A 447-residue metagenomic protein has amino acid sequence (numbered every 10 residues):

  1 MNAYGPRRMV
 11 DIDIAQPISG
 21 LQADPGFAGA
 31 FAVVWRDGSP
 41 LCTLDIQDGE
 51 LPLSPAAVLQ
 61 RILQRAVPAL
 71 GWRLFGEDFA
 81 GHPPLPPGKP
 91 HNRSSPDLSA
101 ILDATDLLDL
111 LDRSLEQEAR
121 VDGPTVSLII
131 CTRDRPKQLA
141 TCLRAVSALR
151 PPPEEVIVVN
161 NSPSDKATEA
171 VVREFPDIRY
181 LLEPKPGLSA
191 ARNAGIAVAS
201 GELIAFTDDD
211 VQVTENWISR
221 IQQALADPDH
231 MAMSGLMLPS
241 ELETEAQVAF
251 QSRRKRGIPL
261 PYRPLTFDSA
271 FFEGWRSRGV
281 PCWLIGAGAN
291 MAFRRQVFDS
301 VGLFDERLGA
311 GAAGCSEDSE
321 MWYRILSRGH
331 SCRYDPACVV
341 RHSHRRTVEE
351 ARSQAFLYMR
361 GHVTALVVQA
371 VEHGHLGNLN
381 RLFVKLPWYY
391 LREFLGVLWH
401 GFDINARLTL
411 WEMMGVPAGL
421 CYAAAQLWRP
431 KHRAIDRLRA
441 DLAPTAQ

Functional and structural regions predicted by a protein language model:
N2-R7, I12, Q16-F27, V33-D37 (+3 more regions): N-proximal low-complexity "stem/linker" segments adjacent to membrane-targeting elements
A28, N216-P259: Conserved donor NDP-sugar-binding/catalytic core segment of glycosyltransferases
L143-L182: Acidic donor-binding segment of Leloir-type glycosyltransferases
A167-E169, E183-A199: Glycine-rich, basic loop-to-helix element that forms the pyrophosphate-binding segment of sugar-nucleotide handling
I204: Short aromatic/hydrophobic "clamp" motif used to bind/position activated sugar donors
R253-W283: Short, flexible, basic/aromatic active-site loop/helix in glycosyltransferases
G286-A289, A310-Y323: Acidic donor-binding loop at a coil-to-helix junction in glycosyltransferase catalytic cores that engages
Q354-R360, G374-Q447: Non-catalytic, C-terminal membrane-associated alpha-helical segments of glycosyltransferases
